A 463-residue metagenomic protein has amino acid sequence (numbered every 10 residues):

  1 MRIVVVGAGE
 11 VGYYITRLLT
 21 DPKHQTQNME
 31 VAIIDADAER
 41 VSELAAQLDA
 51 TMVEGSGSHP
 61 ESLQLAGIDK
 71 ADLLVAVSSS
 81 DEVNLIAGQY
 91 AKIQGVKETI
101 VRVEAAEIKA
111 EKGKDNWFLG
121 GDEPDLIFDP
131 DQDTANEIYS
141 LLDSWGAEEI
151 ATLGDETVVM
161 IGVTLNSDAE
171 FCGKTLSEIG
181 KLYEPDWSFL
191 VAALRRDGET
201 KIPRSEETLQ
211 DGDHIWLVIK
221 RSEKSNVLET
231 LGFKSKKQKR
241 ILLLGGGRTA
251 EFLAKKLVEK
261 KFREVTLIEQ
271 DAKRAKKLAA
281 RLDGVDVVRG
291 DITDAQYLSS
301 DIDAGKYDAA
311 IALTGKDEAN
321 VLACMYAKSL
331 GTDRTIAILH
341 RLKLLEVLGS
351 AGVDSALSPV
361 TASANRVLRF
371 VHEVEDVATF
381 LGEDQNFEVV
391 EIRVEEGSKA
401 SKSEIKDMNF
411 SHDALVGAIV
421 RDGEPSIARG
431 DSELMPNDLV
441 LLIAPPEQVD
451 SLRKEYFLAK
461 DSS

Functional and structural regions predicted by a protein language model:
M1-S463: Cytosolic regulatory regions of ion transport systems
